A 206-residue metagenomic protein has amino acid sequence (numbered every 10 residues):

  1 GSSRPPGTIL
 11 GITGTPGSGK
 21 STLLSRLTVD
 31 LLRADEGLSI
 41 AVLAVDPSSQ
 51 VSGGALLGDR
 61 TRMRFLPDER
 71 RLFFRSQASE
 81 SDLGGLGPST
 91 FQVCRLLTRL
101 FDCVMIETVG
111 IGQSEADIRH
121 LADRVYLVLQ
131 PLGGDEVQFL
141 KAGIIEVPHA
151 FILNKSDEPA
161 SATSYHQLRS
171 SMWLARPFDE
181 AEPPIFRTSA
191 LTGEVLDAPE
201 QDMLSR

Functional and structural regions predicted by a protein language model:
G1-L10, S18, L27-S114, L121-L132 (+1 more regions): Nucleotide-state-sensitive switch-loop elements of NTP-binding domains
G11, D46, E107, I144 (+2 more regions): Residue-level signature of catalytic and energy-coupling elements of molecular machines, predominantly ATP/GTP-dependent
G14: The Walker A (P-loop) glycine that initiates the GxxxxGKT/S ATP-binding motif of P-loop NTPases
S21: Walker A/P-loop
R70-L72, I145-F151: Acidic/polar active-site rim loop that often engages polyanionic ligands
D117-I118, A142-G143: Replace "in large, NTP-powered and nucleic-acid-processing enzymes" with "in large, NTP-powered factors and other
V147-A150, S156-R206: Canonical P-loop GTPase G-domain recognition
